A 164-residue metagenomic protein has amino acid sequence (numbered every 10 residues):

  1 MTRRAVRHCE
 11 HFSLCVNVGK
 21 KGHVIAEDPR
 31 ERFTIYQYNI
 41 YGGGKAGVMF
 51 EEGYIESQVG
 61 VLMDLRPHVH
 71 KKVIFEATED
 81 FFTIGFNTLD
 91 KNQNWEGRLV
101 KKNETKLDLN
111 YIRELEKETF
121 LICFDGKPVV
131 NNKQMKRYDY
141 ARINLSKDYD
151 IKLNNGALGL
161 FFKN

Functional and structural regions predicted by a protein language model:
M1-N164: Jelly-roll (double-stranded beta-helix
